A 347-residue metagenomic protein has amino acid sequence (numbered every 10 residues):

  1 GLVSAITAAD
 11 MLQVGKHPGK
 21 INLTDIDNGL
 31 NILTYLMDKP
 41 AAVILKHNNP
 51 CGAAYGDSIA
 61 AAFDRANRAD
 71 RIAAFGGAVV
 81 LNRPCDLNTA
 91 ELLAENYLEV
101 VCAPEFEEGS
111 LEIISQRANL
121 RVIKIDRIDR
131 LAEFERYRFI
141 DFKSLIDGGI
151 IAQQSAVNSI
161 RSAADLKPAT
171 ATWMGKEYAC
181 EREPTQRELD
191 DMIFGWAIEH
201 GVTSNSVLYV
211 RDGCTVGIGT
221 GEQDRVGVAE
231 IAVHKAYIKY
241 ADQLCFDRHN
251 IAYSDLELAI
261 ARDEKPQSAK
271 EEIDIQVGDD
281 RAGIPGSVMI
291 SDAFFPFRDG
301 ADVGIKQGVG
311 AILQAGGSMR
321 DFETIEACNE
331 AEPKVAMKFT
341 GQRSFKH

Functional and structural regions predicted by a protein language model:
G1-A311, S318-H347: ATP-dependent carboxylate/acyl-activation modules
